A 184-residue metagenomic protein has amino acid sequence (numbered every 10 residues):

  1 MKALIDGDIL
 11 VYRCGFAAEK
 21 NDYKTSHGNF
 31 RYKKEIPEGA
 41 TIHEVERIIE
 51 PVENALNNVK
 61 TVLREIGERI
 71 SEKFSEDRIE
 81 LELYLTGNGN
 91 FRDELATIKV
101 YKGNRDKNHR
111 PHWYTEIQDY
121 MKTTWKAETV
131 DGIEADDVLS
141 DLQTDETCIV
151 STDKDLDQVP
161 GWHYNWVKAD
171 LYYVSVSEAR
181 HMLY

Functional and structural regions predicted by a protein language model:
K2-C148, G161-Y164, D170: Noncatalytic, basic helical substrate-engagement surface that gates or grips nucleic-acid strands
S151-L156: Short, polar loop motifs at secondary-structure junctions
Q158-Y184: Acidic, PIN/NYN-like endoribonuclease modules and their adjacent C-terminal/linker elements
